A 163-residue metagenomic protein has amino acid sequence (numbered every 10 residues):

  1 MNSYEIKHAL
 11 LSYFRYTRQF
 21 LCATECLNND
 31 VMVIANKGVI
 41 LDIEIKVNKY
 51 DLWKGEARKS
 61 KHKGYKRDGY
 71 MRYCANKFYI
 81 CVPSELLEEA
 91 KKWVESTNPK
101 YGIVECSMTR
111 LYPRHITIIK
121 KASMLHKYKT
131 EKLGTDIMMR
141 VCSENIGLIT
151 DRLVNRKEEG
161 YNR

Functional and structural regions predicted by a protein language model:
M1-L27, I34-A35: Acidic-basic catalytic patches of nuclease active cores, encompassing PD-(D/E)XK and other metal-cofactor nuclease
Y4, H8, S12, A90-R163: Non-catalytic C-terminal interaction segments of nucleic acid-processing enzymes
E5, C26, G38, Y70-Y73 (+1 more regions): Short, well-structured alpha-helical interface segments that form or flank functional binding sites
L21-C22, M32, I40, G102-E105 (+1 more regions): Ordered hydrophobic segments in well-structured contexts
A23-D30, M71, S107: Generic structural signal for short, solvent-exposed loop/turn connectors between secondary structure elements
N28-D42, K46: Active-site beta-strand-loop-beta-strand hairpin of nuclease catalytic cores that positions key catalytic residues
K46-G102, C106: Catalytic cores of nucleic-acid endonucleases
